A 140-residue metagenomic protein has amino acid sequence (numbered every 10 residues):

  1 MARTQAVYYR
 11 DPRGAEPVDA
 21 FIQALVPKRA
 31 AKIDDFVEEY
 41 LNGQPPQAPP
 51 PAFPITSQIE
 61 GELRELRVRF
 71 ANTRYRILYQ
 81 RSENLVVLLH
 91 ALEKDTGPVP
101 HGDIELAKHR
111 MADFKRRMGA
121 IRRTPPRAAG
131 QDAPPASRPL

Functional and structural regions predicted by a protein language model:
M1-R74, E83-V86, E93-L140: Basic, Lys/Arg-enriched alpha-helical interface segments
